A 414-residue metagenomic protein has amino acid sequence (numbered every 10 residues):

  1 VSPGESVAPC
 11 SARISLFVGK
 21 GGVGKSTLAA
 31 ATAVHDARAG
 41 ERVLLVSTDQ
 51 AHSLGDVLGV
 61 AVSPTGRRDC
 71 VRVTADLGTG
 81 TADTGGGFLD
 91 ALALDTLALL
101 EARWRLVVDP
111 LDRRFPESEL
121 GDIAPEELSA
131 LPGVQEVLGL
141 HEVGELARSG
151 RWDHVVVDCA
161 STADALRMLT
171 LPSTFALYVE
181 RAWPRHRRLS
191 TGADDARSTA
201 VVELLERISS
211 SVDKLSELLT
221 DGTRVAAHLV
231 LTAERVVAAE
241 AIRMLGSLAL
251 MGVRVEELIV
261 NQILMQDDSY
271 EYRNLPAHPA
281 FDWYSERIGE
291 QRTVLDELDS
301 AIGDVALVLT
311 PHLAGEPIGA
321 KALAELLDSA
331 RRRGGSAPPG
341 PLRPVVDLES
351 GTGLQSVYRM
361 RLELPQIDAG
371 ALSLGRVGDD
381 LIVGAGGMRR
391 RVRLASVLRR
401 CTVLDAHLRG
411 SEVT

Functional and structural regions predicted by a protein language model:
S2-P9, D213-H228, T232-A369, G387-R389 (+1 more regions): C-terminal lobe/tail of nucleotide-utilizing enzymes
S2-V18, V23, L28-T223, A227 (+4 more regions): Flexible phosphate-sensing "switch/lid" loops adjacent to ATP/NTP-binding sites across phosphate-transfer
V57, M244, T402-V403: Short beta-alpha junctions and helix-cap segments that line functional grooves
D95-T96, L394-R399: A short, sequence-level motif marking secondary-structure junctions
G353, R376-V377, A406-G410: Generic beta-strand structural signal
I367-D380: Core FKBP-type peptidyl-prolyl cis-trans isomerase
G370, R399-T414: Beta-rich strand-turn-strand
I382-A385: Short, acidic/hydrophobic/Gly-rich beta-strand patch recurrent on exposed beta strands that often constitutes part
